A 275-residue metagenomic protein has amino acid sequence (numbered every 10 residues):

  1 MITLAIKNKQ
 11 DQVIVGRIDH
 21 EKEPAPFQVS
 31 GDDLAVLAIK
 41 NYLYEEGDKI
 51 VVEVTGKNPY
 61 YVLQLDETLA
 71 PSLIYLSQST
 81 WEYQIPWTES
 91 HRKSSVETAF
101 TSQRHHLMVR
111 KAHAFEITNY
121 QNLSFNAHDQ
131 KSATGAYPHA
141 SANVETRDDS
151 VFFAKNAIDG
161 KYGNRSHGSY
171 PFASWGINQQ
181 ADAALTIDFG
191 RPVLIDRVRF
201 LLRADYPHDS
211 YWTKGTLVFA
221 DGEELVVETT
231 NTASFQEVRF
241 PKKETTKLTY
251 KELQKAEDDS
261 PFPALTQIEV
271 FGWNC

Functional and structural regions predicted by a protein language model:
M1-K49, G56-D188, P207-S210: Disordered, acidic Ser/Thr/Pro-rich linker "stalks" and the adjacent N-terminal cap of the next globular domain
K9, T55-K57, A112-A114, E145-D149 (+6 more regions): Generic structural motif
N41, L185-L194, F240-E244: Extracellular and analogous surface-interaction loops
K49-V52, R197-V198, Y250: Hydrophobic beta-strand segments within beta-rich accessory/binding domains
S169-F172, R199-L202, G222-L225: Short secondary-structure boundary micro-motifs
Q179-D182, D205-C275: Trp- and acidic/polar-enriched beta-sheet ligand-binding modules for extracellular glycan and matrix recognition
V193-P207: A short beta-strand element within beta-rich, extracytoplasmic domains of secreted/secretory-pathway proteins
